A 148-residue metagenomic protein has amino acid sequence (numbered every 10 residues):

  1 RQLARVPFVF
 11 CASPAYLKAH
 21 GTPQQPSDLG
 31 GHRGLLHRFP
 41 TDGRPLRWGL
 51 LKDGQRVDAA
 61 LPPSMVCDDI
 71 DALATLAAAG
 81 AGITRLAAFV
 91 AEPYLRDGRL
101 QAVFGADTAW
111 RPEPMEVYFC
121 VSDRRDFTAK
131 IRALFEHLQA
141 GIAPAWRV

Functional and structural regions predicted by a protein language model:
R1-Q2, P26-S27, R56-V57, E92 (+1 more regions): Short secondary-structure boundary/capping segments
Q2-H37: Flexible hinge/capping segments at coil-to-helix
H20, P45, A129: Residues that form or flank phosphate/diphosphate-binding pockets in enzymes that use nucleotide phosphates
G34-D53: Secondary-structure junction motif
D58-F104, W110, F119-V121: Hydrophobic hinge/microswitch elements
E92-P93, D97, A106-V148: C-terminal effector-binding regulatory domain of bacterial HTH transcription factors
